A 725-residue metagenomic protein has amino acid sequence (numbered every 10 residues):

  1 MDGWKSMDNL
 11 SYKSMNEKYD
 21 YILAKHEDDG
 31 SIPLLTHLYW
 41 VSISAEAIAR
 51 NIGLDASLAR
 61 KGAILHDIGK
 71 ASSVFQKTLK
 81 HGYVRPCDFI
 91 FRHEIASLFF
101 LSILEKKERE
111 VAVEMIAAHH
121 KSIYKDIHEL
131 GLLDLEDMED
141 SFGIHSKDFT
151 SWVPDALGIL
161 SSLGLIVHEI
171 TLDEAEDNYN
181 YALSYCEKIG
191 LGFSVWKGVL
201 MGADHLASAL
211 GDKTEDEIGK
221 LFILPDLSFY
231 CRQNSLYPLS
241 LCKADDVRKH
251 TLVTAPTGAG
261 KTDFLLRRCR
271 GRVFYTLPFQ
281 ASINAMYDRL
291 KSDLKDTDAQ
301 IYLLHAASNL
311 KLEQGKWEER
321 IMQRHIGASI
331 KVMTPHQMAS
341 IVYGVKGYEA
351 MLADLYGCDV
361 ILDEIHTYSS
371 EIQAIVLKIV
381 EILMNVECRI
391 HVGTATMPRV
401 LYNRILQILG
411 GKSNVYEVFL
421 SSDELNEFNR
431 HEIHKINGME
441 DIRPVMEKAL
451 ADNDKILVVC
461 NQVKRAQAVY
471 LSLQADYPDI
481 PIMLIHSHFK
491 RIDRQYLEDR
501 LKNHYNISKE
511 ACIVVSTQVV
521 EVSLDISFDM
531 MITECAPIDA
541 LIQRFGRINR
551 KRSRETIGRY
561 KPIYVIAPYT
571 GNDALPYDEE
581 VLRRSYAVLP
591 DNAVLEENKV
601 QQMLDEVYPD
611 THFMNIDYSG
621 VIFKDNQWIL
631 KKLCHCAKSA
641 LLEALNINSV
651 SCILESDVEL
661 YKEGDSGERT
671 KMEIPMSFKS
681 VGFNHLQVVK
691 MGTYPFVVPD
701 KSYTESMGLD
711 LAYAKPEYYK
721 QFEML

Functional and structural regions predicted by a protein language model:
G3-K220: Accessory nucleic-acid engagement/destabilization modules that flank
K13-K18, F528, F545, K551-L725: C-terminal accessory region of SF2 helicases/translocases
D88-E94, H488-R491, Q495, E510-R559 (+1 more regions): Conserved RecA-like helicase motor core of SF1/SF2 enzymes
G271-L294, H305-S308, R399-Y402: Conserved Walker A/P-loop ATP-binding site and its immediately adjacent core in helicase/helicase-like ATPase domains
R272-I283, A449-Q474, M483-L484: Conserved strand-helix element at the start of the C-terminal RecA-like helicase core
A299-G344: Inter-Walker segment of RecA-like/P-loop motor cores
Y348-V386: SF2 helicase catalytic motif II
R399-A449: Interdomain hinge/linker at the junction between the two RecA-like core domains of SF2 helicases
